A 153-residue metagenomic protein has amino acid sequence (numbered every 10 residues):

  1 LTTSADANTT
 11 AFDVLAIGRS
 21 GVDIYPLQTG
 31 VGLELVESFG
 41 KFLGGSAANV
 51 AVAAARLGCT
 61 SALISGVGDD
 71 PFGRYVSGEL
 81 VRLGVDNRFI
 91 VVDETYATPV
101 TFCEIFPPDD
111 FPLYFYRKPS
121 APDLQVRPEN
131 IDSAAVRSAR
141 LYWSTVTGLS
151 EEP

Functional and structural regions predicted by a protein language model:
L1-A16, V81, P107-P153: Ribokinase/PfkB-type carbohydrate-kinase core domain
T2-D86, Q125-P128: Glycine-rich phosphate/adenosyl-contacting loop at the front of the ribokinase-like
T10, L57, T95-P99, D109: Short, basic and Ser/Thr-rich N-terminal targeting/leader segments
Y25, Y75, Y96, Y114-Y116 (+1 more regions): Sequence-level detector for tyrosine residue identity
G66-F72, E94-Y96, P119-S120: Acidic, glycine-rich active-site loops and adjacent beta-strand->loop/helix elements that engage anionic groups
F72, V76, D86, Y96-T98 (+2 more regions): Generic hydrophobic, aliphatic-rich segments that mediate packing or membrane embedding
S77-Y96, F106: A glycine-rich helix N-cap at a beta->alpha junction
V100-E104: Short beta-strand scaffold segments in enzyme catalytic cores
